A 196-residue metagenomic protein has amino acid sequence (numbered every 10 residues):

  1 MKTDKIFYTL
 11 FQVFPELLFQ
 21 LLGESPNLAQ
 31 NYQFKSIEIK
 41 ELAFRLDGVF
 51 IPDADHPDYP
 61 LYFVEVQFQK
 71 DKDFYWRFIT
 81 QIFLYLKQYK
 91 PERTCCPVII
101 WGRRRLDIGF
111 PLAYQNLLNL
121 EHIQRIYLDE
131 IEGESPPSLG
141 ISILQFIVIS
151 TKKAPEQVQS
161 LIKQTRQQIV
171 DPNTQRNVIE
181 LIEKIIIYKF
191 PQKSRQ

Functional and structural regions predicted by a protein language model:
M1-Q196: Elongated, amphipathic alpha-helical interaction scaffolds
